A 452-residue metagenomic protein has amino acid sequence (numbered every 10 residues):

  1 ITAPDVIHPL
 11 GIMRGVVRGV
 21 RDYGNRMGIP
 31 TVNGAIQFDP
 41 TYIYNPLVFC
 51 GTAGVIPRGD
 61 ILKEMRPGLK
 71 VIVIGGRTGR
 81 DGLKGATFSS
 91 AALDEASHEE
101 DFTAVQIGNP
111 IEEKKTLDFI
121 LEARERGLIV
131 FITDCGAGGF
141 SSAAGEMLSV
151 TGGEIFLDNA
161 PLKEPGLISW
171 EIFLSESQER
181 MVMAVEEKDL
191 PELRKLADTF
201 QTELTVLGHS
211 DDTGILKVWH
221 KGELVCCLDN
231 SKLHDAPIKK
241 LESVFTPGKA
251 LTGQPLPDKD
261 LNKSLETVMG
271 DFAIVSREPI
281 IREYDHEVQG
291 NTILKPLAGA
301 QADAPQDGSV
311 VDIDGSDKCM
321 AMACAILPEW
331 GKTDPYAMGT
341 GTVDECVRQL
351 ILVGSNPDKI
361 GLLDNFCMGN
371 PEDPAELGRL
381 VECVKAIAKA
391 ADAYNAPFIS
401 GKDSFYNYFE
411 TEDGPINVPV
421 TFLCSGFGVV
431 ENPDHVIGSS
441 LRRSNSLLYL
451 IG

Functional and structural regions predicted by a protein language model:
I1-G452: Glycine/proline-enriched, intrinsically flexible loops and inter-domain linkers
